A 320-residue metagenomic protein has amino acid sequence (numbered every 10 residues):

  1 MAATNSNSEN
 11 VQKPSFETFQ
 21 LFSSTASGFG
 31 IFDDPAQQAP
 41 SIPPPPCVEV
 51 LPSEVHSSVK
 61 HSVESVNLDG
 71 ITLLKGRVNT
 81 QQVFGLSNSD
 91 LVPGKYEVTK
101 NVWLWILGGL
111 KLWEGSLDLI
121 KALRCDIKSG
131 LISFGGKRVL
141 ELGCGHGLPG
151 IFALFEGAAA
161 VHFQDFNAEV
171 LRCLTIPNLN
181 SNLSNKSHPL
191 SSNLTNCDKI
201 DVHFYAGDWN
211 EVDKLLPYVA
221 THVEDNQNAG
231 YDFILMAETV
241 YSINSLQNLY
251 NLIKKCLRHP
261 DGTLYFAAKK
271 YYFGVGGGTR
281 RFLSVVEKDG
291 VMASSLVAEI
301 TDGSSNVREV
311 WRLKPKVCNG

Functional and structural regions predicted by a protein language model:
M1-G320: S-adenosylmethionine-dependent methyltransferases
